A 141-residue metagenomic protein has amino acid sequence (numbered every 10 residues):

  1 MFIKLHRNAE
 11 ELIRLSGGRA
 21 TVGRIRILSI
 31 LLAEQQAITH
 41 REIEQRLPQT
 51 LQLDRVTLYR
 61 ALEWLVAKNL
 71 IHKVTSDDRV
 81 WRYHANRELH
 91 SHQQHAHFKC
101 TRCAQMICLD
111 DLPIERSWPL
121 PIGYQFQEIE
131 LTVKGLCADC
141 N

Functional and structural regions predicted by a protein language model:
I3-G17: Short, Lys/Arg-enriched N-terminal segment that forms or immediately precedes the first helix of a structured domain
A20-V22, A33-T39: Short capping segments at the starts of secondary-structure elements
I25-I30: Pre-recognition alpha-helix immediately N-terminal to the DNA-recognition helix within helix-turn-helix or winged-helix
A37-L47: Short acidic, hydrophobic short linear motifs in intrinsically disordered regions
L58-K68: Basic amphipathic alpha-helical segments that dock to polyanions
K68, H72-N141: Non-DNA-binding regulatory cores of transcription-related proteins, predominantly C-terminal effector-binding
